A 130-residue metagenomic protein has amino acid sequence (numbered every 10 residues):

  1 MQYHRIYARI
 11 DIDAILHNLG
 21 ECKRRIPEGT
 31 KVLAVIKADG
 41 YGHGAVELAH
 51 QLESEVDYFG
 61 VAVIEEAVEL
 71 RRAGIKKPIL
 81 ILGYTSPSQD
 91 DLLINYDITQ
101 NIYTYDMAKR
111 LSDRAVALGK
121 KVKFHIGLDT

Functional and structural regions predicted by a protein language model:
Q2-I10, L16-H17, T30-T130: Active-site-proximal beta-alpha core segment in soluble small-molecule metabolic enzymes
